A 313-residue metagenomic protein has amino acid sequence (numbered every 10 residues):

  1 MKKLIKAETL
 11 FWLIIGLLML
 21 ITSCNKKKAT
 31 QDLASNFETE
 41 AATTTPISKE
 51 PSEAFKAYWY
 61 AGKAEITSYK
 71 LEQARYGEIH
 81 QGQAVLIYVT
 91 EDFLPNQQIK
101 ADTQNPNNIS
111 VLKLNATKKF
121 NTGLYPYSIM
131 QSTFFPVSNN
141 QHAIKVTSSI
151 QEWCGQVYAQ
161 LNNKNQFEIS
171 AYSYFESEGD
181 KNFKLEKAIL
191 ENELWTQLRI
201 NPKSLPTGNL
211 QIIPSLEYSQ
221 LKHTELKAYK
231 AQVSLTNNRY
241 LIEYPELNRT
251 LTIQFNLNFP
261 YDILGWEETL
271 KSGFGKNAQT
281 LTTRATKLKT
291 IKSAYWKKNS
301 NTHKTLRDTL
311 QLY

Functional and structural regions predicted by a protein language model:
K2-F11: Bacterial N-terminal signal peptides that target proteins for export
W12-L17: Sec-dependent N-terminal signal peptides
L20-S23: C-terminal motif of bacterial Sec signal peptides marking the signal peptidase cleavage site
N25-K27: Bacterial signal peptide processing site
T30-N165, P206-Y313: Acidic, serine/threonine-rich low-complexity disordered tracts
Q160-T207: Surface-exposed beta-loop interaction hotspot
